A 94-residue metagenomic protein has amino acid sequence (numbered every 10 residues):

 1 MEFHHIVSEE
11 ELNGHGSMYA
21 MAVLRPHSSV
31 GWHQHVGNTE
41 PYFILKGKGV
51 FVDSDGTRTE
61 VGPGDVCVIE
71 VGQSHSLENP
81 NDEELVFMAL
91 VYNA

Functional and structural regions predicted by a protein language model:
M1-S17, G31: A short, N-terminal "cap"/entry segment at the start of jelly-roll beta-barrel domains of the cupin/DSBH fold
M21, P41, G56-T59: Short, surface-exposed secondary-structure edge patches
V23-R25, V36-F51: Short, conserved beta-strand element in jelly-roll/cupin
W32, F51-V52, I69, H75-N81: Short beta-strand His + acidic residue motifs that chelate non-heme Fe in jelly-roll/DSBH and cupin folds
Q34, L45-K46, D53-D55, N79 (+1 more regions): Residue-level recognition of conserved beta-strand positions in structured domain cores
D55-V71: Short acidic-glycine-tyrosine-enriched beta hairpin
V68, E83-A94: A short hydrophobic beta-strand segment most commonly corresponding to one strand of the jelly-roll/cupin
